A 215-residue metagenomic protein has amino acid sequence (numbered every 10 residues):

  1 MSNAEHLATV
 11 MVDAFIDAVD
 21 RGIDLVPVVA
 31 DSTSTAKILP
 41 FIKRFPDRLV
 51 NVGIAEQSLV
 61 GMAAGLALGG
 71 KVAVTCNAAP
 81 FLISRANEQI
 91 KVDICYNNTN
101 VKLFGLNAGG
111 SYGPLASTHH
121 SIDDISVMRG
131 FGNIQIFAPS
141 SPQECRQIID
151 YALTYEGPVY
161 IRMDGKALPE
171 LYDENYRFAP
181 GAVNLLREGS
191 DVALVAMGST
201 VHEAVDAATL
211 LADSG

Functional and structural regions predicted by a protein language model:
M1-R162, A167: Thiamine diphosphate
H6-D20, Q147-P158, A167-S214: Glycine-/acidic-rich phosphate or pyrophosphate-binding loops and their flanking alpha/beta elements
